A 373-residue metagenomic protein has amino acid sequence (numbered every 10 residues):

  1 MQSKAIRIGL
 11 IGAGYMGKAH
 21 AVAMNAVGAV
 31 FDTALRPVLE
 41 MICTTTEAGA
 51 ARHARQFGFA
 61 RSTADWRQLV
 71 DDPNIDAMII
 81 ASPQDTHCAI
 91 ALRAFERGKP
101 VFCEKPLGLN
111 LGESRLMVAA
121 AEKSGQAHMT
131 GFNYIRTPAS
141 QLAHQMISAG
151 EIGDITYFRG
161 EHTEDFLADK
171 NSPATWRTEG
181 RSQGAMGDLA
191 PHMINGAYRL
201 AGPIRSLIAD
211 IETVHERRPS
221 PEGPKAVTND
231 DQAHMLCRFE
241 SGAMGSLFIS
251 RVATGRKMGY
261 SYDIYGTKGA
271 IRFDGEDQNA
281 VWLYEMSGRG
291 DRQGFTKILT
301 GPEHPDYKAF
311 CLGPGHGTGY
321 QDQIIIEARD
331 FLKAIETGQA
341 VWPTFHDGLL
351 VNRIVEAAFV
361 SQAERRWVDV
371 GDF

Functional and structural regions predicted by a protein language model:
M1-F57: N-terminal Rossmann-like dinucleotide-binding module
M1-Q2, V27, F31, A77-I79 (+4 more regions): C-terminal helix-rich "cap/oligomerization" subdomain common to oxidoreductases
G14, N133, E216-P221, A226 (+2 more regions): C-terminal glycine/acidic-rich active-site capping loop/insertion
R52-F59, A120-S124: Short, conserved SAM-binding/catalytic segment of Class I S-adenosyl-L-methionine-dependent methyltransferases
A60-D65: Conserved SAM-binding strand-loop segment of SAM-dependent methyltransferases
A77, P83-R136, G150: Beta-strand-loop-alpha-helix segment that lines the small-molecule cofactor/substrate pocket of alpha/beta enzymes
A127, Y134-T228, H234, V281 (+1 more regions): Predominantly a Rossmann-like dinucleotide-binding segment in NAD(P)-dependent oxidoreductases
R199-S206, I211-E216, G223-I271, G275-N279: Glycine-rich, aromatic-lined ligand/substrate-binding cores of catalytic and carbohydrate-binding domains
